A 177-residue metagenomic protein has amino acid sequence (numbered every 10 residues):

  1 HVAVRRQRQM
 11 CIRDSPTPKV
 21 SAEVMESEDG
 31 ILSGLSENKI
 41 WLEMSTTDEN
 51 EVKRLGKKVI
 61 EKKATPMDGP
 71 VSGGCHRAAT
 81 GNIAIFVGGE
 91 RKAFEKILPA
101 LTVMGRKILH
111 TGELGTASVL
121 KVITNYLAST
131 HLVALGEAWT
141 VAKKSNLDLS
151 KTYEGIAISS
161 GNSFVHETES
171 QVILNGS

Functional and structural regions predicted by a protein language model:
H1-I12: Single conserved hydrophobic/aromatic residue that forms the stacking wall/gate of nucleotide- or nucleobase-binding
R5-R6, G30-S33: Short amphipathic alpha-helix with an adjacent loop that forms part of the alpha/beta core around
D14-P16, S45, T130: Glycine-rich, N-terminal phosphate-binding loop of Rossmann-like dinucleotide-binding domains
S15-E28: Glycine/threonine-rich flexible loop motifs
M25, T46-S129: Rossmann-fold dinucleotide-binding core
L32-V52: ADP-ribose/adenylate-binding Rossmann-like module
T116-S177: Helical "substrate-binding/catalytic lid" subdomain of Rossmann-like NAD(P)-dependent dehydrogenases/reductases
